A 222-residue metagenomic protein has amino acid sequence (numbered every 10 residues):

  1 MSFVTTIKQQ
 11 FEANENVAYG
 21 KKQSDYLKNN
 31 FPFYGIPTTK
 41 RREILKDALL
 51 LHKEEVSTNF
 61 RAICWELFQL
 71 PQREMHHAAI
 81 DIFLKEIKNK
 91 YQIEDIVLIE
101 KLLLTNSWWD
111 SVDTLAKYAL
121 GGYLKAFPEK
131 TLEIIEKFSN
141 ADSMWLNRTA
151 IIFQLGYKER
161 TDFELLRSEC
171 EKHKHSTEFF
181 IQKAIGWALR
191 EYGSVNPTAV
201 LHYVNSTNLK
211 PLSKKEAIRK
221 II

Functional and structural regions predicted by a protein language model:
M1-I222: Alpha-helical scaffold domains
